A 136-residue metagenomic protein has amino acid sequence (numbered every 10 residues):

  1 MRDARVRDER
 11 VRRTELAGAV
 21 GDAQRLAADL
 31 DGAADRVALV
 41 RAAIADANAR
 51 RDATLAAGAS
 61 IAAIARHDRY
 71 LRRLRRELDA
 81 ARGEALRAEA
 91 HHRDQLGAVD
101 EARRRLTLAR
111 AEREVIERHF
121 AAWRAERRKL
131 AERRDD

Functional and structural regions predicted by a protein language model:
M1-D136: Charge-rich amphipathic alpha-helical interaction elements
